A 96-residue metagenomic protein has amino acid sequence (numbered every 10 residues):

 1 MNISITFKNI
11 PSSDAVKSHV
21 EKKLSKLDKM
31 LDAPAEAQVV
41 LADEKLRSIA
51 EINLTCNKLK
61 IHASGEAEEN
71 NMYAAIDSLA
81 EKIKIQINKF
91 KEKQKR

Functional and structural regions predicted by a protein language model:
M1-R96: N-terminal, polar/charged subdomain of small-to-medium soluble alpha/beta proteins
